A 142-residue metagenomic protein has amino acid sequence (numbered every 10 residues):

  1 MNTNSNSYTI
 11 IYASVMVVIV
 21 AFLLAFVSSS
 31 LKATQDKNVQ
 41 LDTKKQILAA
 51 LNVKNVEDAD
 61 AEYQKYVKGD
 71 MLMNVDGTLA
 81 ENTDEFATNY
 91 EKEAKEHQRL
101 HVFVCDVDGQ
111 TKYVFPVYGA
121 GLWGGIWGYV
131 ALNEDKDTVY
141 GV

Functional and structural regions predicted by a protein language model:
N2-V142: Flexible, solvent-exposed loop/hinge segments and secondary-structure transition points
